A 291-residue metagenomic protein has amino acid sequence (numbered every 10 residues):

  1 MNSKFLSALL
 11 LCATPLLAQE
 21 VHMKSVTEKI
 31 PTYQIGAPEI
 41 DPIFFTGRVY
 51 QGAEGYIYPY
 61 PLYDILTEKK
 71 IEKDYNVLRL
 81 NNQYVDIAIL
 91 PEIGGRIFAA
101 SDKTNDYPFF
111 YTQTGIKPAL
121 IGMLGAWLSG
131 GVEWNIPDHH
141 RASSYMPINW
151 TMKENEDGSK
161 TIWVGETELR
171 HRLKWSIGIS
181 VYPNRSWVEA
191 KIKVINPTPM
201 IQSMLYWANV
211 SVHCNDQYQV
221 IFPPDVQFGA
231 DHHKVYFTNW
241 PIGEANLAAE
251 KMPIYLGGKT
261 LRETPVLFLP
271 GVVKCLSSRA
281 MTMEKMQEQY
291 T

Functional and structural regions predicted by a protein language model:
N2-L9: Sec-dependent signal peptide recognition, specifically the positively charged N-region followed immediately by
L9-A18: Hydrophobic h-region of N-terminal signal peptides that target proteins for export in Gram-negative bacteria
A13, T104, E166-E168: Generic hydrophobic/packing signal
H22-Y60, Y75-P147, M286-T291: Acidic-aromatic substrate-binding/catalytic surfaces of carbohydrate-active enzymes
P31-P38, P42, N76-N81, V85-K103 (+3 more regions): A contiguous, surface-exposed recognition patch within enzymatic or periplasmic domains that forms
F44-E72, R79, S129-W187, D216: Extended, loop-rich substrate-binding clefts of extracytoplasmic carbohydrate-active enzymes
